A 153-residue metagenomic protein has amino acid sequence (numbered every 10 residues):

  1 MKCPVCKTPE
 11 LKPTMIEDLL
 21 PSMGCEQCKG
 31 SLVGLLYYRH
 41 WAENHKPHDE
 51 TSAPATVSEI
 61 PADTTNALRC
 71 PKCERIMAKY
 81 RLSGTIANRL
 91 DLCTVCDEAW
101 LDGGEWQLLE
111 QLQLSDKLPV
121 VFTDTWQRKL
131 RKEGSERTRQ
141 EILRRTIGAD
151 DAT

Functional and structural regions predicted by a protein language model:
M1, S22, G30, A67 (+1 more regions): Residues immediately within or flanking Cys/His clusters that coordinate Zn2+ in small zinc-binding modules
C3-C6, C25-C28, C70-C73, C93: Short cysteine-rich clusters marking metal-coordination/redox-active sites
P9-L11, L32, E74-M77, W100: Cys/His-rich microdomains that often coordinate metals
M15: Conserved S-adenosyl-L-methionine
D18-Q27, H40-E50, T85-T94, L108-K117: Short cysteine/histidine-rich metal-coordination sites, predominantly Zn2+-binding motifs
S31-V33, Y38, A99-L101, W106: Short, structured motif recognition centered on aromatic/hydrophobic residues
Y37-P61, Q111-T153: Short, intrinsically disordered terminal segments enriched in charged and Pro/Gly residues
T56-A99, W106-L109, D124, R128-E136: Short, solvent-exposed interaction modules
